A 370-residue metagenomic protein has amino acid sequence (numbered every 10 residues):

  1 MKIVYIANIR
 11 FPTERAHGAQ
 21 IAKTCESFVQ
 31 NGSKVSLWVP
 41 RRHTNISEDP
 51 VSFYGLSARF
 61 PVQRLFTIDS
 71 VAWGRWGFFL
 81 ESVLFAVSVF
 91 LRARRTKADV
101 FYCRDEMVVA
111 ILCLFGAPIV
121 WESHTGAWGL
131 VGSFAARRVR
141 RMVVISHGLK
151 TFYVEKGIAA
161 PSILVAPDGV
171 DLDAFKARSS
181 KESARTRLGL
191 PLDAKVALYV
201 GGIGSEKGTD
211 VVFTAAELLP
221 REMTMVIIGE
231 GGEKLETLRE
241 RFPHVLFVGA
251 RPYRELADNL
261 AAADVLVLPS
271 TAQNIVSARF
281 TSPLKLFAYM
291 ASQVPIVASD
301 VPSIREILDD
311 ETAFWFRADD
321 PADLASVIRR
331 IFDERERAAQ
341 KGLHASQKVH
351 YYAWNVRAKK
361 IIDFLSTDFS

Functional and structural regions predicted by a protein language model:
V4-I6, P191-K207, F213-E217, V226: Conserved donor-binding/catalytic core segment of Leloir-type glycosyltransferases
A7-R15, S27, N31-L84, R92 (+2 more regions): N-terminal strand-loop element at the rim of the active site of nucleotide-sugar-dependent glycosyltransferases
G148, G169: Carbohydrate-associated surface elements
T186, R330, R337-Y351: A short, well-ordered alpha-helix in the C-terminal region of glycosyltransferases
L235-L260, V265: Nucleotide-activated donor-binding/catalytic signature segment of Leloir-type glycosyltransferases, i.e., the conserved
L260-R279, V294: Acidic donor-binding loop of glycosyltransferase active sites
V265-L268, A288-A291, P295-A298, R305: Short hydrophobic beta-strand element within catalytic cores of glycosyltransferases and related nucleotide-activated
D310, F314-P321, R330-R335: Conserved acidic donor-binding segment of nucleotide-sugar-dependent glycosyltransferases
